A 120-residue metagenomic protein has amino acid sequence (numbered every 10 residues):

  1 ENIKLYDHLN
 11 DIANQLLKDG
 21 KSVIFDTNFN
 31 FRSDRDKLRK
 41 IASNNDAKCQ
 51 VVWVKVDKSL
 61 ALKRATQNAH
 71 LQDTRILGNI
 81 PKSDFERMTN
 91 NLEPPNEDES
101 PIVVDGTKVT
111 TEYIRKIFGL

Functional and structural regions predicted by a protein language model:
E1-N45: Conserved nucleotide-sensing/catalytic segment adjacent to the nucleotide-binding pocket in NTP-handling enzymes
N2-N10, K55, K82-T89: Amphipathic alpha-helical transducer elements in NTP-driven molecular machines
D19, N45-Q50, E97-P101: Short glycine-/polar-rich loops that comprise or flank the Walker A/P-loop and associated switch/sensor motifs
V23-T27, V51, V103: Short catalytic-loop micro-motif centered on adjacent basic/acidic residues
N30, D57, V109: Glycine-/small-residue-rich active-site loops that bind phosphorylated ligands and cofactors
N44-A65: Conserved phosphate-donor/acceptor-positioning beta-strand/loop module used by diverse small-molecule
Q67-L71: Conserved AAA+ ATPase "sensor/coupling" helix adjacent to the nucleotide-binding pocket
Q72-R115: Small-molecule kinase domains that catalyze NTP-dependent phosphoryl transfer to phosphate-bearing small molecules
